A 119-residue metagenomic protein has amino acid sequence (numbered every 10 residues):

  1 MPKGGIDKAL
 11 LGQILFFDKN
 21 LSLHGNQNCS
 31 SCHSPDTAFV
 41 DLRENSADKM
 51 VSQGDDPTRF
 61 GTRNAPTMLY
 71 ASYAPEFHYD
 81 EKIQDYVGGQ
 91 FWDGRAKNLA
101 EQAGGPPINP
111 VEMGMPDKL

Functional and structural regions predicted by a protein language model:
M1-L119: Periplasmic c-type cytochrome electron-transfer domains
